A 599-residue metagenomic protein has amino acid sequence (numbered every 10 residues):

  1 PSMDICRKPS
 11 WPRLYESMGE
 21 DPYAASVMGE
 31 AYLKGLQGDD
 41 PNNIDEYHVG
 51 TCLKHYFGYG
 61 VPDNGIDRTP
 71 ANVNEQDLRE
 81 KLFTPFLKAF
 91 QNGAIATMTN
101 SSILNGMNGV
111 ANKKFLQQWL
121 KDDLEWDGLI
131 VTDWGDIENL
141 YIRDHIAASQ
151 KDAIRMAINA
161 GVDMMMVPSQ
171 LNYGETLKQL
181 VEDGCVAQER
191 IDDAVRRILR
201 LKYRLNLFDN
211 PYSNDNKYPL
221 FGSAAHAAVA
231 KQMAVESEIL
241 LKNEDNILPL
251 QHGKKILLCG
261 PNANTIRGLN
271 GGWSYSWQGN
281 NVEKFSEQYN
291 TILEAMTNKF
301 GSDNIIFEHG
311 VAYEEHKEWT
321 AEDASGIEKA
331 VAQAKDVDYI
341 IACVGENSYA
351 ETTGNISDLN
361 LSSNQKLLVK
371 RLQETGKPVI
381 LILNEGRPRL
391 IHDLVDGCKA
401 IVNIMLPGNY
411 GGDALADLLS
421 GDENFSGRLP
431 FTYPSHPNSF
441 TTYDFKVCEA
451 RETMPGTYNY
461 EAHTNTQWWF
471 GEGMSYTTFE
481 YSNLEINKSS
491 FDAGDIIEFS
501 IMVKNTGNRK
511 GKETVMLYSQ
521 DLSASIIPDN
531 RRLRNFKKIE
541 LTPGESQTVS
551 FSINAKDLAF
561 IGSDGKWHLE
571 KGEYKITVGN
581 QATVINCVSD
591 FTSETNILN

Functional and structural regions predicted by a protein language model:
P1-I561, K571-A582: Glycoside hydrolase catalytic-domain context in secreted enzymes
K566-E573, F591: A short, solvent-exposed, low-complexity linear motif enriched for acidic/polar residues with Pro/Gly/Ser/Thr
T583-N599: Short beta-strand elements
